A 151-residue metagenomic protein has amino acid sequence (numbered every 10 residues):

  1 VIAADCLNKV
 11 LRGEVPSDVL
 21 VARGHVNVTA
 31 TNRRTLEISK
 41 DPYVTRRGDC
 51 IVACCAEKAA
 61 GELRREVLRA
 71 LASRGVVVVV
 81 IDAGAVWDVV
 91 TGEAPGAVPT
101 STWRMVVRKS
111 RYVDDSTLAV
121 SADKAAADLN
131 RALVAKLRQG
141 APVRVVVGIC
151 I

Functional and structural regions predicted by a protein language model:
A3-A59: N-terminal, charge-rich interaction modules
P16, A30, C50-C55, G61 (+4 more regions): C-terminal, non-catalytic interaction/recognition modules in large multi-subunit enzymes and RNPs
S39, C55, V80-G84, E93 (+3 more regions): A structural detector for beta-sheet-dominated domains
V44-R46, L71-S73, S110-Y112, Q139: Solvent-exposed loop and beta-edge segments used for protein-protein assembly and interaction
R46, V86-V134: Short, solvent-exposed interaction modules
G48-D49, R74-V76, D115-T117, P142: Short, surface-exposed beta-edge/turn micro-motifs
C55-R74, S121-L137: Extracellular/lumenal glycan-associated surfaces
L68-G84, A135-K136, A141-I149: DNA polymerase processivity clamps
